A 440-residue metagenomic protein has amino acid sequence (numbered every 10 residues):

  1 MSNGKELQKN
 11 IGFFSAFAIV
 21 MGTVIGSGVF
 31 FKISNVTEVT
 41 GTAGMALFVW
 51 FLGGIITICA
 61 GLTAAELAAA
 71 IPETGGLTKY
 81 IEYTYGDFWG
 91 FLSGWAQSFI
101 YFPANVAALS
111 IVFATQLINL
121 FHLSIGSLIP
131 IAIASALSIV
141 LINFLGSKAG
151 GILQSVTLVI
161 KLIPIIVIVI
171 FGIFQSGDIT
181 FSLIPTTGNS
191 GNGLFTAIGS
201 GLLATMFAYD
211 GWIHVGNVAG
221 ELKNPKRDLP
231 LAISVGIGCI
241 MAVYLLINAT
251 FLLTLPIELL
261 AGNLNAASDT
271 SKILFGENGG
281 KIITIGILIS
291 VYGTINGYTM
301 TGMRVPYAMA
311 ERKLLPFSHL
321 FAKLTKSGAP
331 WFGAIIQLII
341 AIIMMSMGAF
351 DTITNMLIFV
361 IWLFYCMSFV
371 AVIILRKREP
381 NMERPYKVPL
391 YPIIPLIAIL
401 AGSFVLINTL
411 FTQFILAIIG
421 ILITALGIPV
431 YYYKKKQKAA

Functional and structural regions predicted by a protein language model:
M1-G44, F51, T57-I58, L62 (+6 more regions): Membrane-interface "cap" regions at the ends of multi-pass membrane proteins
M1-S2, T78-T84, S110-I131, P164 (+4 more regions): Helix-loop-helix connectors at the membrane interface of multi-pass transporters/channels
S2-L7, A43, L47, F121-P130 (+2 more regions): Helix-loop-helix junctions that connect adjacent transmembrane segments in multi-pass membrane transporters
N35, I58-A136, V140-F144, A149 (+2 more regions): Hydrophobic transmembrane alpha-helices that form the core helical bundles of multi-pass secondary transporters
K79-Y80, G86, I118-L123, A232-N296 (+2 more regions): TM-loop-TM module centered on a large, flexible mid-protein loop between adjacent transmembrane helices in multi-pass
S127-D178, N192, I233, L357-M367 (+2 more regions): Membrane-interface loop-to-helix entry segments
I165-I168, V305-P306, L357-R384, I423-A440: Hydrophobic alpha-helical segments of multi-pass membrane transport proteins
H319-W331, Y365-F414, A440: C-terminal membrane-solvent junction of multi-pass transporters and transport-like membrane proteins
